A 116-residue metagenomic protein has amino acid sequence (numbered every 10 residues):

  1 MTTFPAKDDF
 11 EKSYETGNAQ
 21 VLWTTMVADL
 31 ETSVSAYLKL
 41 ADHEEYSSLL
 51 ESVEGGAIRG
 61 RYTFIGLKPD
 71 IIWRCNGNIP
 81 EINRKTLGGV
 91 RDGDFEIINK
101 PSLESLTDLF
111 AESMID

Functional and structural regions predicted by a protein language model:
M1-D116: Signature of the chorismate-utilizing enzyme
